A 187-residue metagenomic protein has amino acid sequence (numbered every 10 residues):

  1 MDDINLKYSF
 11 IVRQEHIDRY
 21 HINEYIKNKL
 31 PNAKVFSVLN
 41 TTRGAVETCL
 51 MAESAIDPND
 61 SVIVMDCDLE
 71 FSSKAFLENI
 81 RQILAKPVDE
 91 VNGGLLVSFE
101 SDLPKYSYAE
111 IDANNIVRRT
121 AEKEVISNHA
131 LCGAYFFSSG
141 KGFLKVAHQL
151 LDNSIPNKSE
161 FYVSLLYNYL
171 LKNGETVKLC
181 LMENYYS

Functional and structural regions predicted by a protein language model:
M1-V64: Conserved N-terminal catalytic core of the sugar/cofactor nucleotidyltransferase
N5, N32, V91, N114 (+1 more regions): A generic structural signal for alpha->beta connector loops
Y25, M51, E78-N79, L165-L166: Alpha-helical elements of Rossmann-like donor-binding domains used by nucleotide-donor carbohydrate transfer enzymes
V35, G94-L95, V177-L179: Conserved beta-strand scaffold positions in the cores of enzyme catalytic domains, especially in NTP/NDP-utilizing
T41-A45, L103, Y185-S187: A short acidic, often aromatic-flanked loop/helix-cap motif at beta-alpha or helix-coil junctions that lines enzyme
D66-E70: The conserved acidic donor/metal-binding loop of glycosyltransferases
F71-S154: Conserved core of the sugar-phosphate nucleotidyltransferase
A130-S187: Conserved alpha/beta core of the MobA/IspD/sugar-nucleotide pyrophosphorylase nucleotidyltransferase superfamily
